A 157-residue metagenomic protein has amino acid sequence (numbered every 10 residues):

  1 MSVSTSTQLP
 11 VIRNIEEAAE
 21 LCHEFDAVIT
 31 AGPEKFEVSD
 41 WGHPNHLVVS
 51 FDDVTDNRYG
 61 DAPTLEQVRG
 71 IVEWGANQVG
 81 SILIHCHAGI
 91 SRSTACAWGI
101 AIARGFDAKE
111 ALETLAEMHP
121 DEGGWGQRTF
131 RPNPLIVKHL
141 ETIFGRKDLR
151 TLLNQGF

Functional and structural regions predicted by a protein language model:
M1-V38, L135-F157: Cys-based phosphatase fold recognition centered on the PTP superfamily
D26-V28, D40-D53: Active-site regions of enzymes building and remodeling cell-envelope glycoconjugates
V28, T64, V68, T129 (+1 more regions): A structural signal for well-ordered alpha-helical scaffolds and beta->alpha junctions
A31-E34, F51-V54, H87: Histidine- and/or cysteine-centered catalytic micro-motif in compact active-site loops
E37-V38, N57, S91-A95: Short catalytic/ligand-binding loop motif for oxyanion handling, primarily in non-cytosolic enzymes, centered on
L47-I84, K109: Helix-loop module immediately N-terminal to the HCX5R catalytic loop in PTP-like cysteine phosphatase domains
E73-S81, W98-F157: PTP/DSP superfamily signal
I82-W98: A phosphate-binding catalytic loop at a beta-strand-loop-alpha-helix junction that coordinates phosphoryl groups
